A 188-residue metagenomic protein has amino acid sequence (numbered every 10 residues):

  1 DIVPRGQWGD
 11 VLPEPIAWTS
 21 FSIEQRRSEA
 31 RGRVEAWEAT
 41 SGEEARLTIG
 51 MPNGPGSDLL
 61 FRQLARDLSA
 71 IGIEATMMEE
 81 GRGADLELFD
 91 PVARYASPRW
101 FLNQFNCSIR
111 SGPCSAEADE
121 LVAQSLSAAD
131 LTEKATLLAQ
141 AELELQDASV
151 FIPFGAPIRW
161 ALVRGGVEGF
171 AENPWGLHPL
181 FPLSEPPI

Functional and structural regions predicted by a protein language model:
D1-W37, G54-L59: Structural transition elements
Q7-G9, G54-G56, V92-A96, E144 (+1 more regions): Solvent-exposed loop/turn segments at secondary-structure junctions within structured extracellular/periplasmic domains
G9-S28, R99-S127, A156-I188: Short, solvent-exposed loop/beta-turn-alpha elements that line the ligand-binding surface or hinge of extracytoplasmic
S28, G32, A36, L59-R62 (+4 more regions): Solvent-exposed, polar/charged alpha-helical surfaces in well-ordered, non-transmembrane soluble domains, broadly
E35-N53, A129-G165: Bilobed periplasmic-binding protein-like "clamshell/Venus-flytrap" ligand-binding domains
A39, G50-N53, M77, V92-R94 (+1 more regions): Zinc-dependent metalloendopeptidases
F61, R66-G112: Periplasmic binding protein-like
